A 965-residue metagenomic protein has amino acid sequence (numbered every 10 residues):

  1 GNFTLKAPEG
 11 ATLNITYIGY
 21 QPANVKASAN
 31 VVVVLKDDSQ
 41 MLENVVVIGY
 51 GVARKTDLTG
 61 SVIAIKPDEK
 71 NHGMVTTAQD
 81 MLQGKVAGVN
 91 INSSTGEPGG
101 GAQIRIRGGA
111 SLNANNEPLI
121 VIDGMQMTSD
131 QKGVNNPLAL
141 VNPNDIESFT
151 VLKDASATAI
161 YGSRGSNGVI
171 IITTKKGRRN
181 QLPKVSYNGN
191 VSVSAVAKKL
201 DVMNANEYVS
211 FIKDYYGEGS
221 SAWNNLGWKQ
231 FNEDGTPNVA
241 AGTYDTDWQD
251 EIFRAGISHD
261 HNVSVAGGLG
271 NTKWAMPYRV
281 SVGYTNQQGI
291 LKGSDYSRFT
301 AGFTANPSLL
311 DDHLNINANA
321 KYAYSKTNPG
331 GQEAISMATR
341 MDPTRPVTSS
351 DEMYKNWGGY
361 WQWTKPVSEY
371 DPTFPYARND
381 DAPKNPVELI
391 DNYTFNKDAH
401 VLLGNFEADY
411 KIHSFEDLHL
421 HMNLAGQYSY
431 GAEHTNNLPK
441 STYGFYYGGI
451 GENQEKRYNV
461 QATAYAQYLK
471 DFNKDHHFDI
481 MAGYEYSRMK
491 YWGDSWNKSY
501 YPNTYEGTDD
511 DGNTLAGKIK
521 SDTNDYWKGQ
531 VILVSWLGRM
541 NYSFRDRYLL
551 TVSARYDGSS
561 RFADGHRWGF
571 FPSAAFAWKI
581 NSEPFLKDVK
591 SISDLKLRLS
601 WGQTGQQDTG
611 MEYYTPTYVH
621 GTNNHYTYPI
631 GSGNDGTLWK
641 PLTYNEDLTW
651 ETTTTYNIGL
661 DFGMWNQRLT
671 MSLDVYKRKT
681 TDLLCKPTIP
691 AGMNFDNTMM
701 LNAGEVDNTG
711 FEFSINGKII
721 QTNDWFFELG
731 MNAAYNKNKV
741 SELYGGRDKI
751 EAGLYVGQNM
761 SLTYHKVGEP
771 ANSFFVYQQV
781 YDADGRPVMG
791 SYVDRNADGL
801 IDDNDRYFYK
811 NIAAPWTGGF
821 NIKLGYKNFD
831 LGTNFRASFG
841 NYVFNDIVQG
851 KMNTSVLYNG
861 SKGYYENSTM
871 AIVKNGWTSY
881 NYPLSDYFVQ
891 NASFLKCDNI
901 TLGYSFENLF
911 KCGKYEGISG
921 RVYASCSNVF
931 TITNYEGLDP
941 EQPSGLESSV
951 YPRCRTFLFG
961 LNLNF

Functional and structural regions predicted by a protein language model:
G1-L309, L314-A323, G331, L403-G404 (+2 more regions): Short, small/polar-rich motifs associated with maturation and membrane association, primarily at protein termini
I15, I120, Y542, V780-Y781 (+2 more regions): Short aromatic-centered micro-motifs
K70, E117, G256-H259, R298-F299 (+12 more regions): Extracellular/periplasmic, surface-exposed regions of secreted and cell-surface proteins
G99-G101, A574, V843: Beta-rich nucleic-acid/ligand-interaction surfaces
N224, W228-N232, P237-V239, H625-P641 (+4 more regions): Surface-exposed, extracytoplasmic segments of Gram-negative outer-membrane nutrient-acquisition systems
Q288, S441-T442: Active-site His/acidic residue clusters
A334-T344, N853-G860: Acidic, Ser/Thr-rich peripheral helices and adjacent loops at domain boundaries
